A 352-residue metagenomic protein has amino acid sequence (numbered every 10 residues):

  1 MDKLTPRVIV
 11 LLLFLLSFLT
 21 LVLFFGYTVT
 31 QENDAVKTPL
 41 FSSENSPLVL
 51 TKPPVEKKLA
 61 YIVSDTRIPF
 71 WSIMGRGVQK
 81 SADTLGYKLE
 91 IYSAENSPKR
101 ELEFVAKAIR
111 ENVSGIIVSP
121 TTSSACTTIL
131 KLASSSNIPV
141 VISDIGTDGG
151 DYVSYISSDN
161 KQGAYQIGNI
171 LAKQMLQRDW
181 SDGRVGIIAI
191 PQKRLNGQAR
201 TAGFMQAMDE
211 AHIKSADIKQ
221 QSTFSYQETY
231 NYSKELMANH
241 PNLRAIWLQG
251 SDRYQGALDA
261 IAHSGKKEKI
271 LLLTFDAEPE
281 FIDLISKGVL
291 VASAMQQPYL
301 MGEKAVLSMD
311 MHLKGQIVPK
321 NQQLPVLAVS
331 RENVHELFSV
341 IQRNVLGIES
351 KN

Functional and structural regions predicted by a protein language model:
D2-S17: N-terminal Sec-pathway targeting helices
F14, F24-K52, I188, Q192 (+2 more regions): Hinge/cleft segment of the Venus flytrap/periplasmic-binding protein
L59, V78, I167-H212, I218-K219 (+2 more regions): An alpha-beta-alpha
I62-G75, I91-R100, T122, I145 (+6 more regions): Hinge/beta->alpha junction and helix N-cap segments in small-molecule ligand-binding domains
R76-S93, E210-H212: Signal peptide-proximal N-terminal region of secreted/periplasmic/extracellular or secretory-lumen proteins
L89, N137-V140, S215: Hydrophobic beta-strand scaffold residues
V118-S134, F204, S222-I282: Hydrophobic alpha-helical
S124-Q162, E278-S286, V291: Flexible loop/hinge segments that line or gate small-molecule binding clefts
